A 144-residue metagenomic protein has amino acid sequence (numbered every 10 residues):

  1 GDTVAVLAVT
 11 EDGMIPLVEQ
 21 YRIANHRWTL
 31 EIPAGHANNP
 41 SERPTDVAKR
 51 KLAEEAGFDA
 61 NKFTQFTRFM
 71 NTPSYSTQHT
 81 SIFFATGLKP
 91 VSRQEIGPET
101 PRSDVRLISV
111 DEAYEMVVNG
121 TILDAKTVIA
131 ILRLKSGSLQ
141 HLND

Functional and structural regions predicted by a protein language model:
G1-R50, E99-T100, N143-D144: Conserved Nudix-box catalytic region and its N-terminal flanking loop in Nudix hydrolases and closely related
L7, L17, I82-F84, V105-L107: Conserved hydrophobic/aromatic beta-strand scaffold that supports enzyme active sites
T10-E11, R22-A24, E31, A53 (+1 more regions): Active-site segment of metal-dependent pyrophosphate-handling enzymes, primarily the Nudix hydrolase catalytic core
R22, H36, G87-K89, E112 (+2 more regions): Short, well-ordered alpha-helical scaffold segment located in the soluble/lumenal catalytic or ligand-binding core
W28, Q65, P73, S81 (+1 more regions): Nudix hydrolase/Nudix homology domain
P40, P44, A48, N71-Y75 (+1 more regions): Short, well-structured alpha-helical patches and their helix-loop capping segments that border functional surfaces
V91-E99: Short, local alpha-helical segments
